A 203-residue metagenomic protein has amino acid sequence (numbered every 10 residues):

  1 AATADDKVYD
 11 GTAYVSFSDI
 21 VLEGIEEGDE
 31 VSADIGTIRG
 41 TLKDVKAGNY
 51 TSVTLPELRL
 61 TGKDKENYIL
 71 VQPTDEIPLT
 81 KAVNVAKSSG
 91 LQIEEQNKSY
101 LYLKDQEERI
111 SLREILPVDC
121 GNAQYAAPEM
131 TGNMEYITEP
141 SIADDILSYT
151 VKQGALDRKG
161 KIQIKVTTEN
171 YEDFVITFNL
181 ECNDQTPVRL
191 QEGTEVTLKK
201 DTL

Functional and structural regions predicted by a protein language model:
A1-F178, T186-L203: Short loop/turn motifs that initiate or flank beta-strands
